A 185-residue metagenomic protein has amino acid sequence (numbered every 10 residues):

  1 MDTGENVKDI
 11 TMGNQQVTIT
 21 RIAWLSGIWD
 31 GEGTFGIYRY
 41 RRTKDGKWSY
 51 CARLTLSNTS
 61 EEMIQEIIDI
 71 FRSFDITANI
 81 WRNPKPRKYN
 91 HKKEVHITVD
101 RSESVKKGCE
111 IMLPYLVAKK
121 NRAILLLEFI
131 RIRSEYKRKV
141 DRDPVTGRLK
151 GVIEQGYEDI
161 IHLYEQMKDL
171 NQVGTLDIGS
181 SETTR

Functional and structural regions predicted by a protein language model:
M1-R185: Internal intein/HINT superfamily modules and their associated LAGLIDADG
